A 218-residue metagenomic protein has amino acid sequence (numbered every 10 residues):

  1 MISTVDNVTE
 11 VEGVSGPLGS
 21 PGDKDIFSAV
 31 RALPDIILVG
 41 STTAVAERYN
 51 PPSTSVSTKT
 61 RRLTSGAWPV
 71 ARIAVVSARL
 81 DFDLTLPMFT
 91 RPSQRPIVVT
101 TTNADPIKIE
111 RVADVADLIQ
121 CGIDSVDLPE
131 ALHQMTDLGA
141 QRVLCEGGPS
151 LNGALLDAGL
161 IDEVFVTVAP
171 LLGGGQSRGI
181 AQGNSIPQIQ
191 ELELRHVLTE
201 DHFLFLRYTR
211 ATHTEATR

Functional and structural regions predicted by a protein language model:
M1-R218: Enzymes that bind and transform nitrogen-containing heteroaromatic metabolites
